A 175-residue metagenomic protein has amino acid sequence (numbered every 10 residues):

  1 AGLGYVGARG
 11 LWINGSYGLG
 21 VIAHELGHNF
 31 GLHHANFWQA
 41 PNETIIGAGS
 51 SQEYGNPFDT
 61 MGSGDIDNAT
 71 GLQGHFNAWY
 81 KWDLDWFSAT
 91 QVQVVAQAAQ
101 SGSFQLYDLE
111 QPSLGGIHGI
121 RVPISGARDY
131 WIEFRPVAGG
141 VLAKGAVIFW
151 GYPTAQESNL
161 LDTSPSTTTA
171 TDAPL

Functional and structural regions predicted by a protein language model:
A1-G139: Extracellular hydrolytic enzyme modules, especially secreted metalloproteases of the metzincin/thermolysin-like class
Q111-L175: Zymogen propeptides/activation segments of proteases
